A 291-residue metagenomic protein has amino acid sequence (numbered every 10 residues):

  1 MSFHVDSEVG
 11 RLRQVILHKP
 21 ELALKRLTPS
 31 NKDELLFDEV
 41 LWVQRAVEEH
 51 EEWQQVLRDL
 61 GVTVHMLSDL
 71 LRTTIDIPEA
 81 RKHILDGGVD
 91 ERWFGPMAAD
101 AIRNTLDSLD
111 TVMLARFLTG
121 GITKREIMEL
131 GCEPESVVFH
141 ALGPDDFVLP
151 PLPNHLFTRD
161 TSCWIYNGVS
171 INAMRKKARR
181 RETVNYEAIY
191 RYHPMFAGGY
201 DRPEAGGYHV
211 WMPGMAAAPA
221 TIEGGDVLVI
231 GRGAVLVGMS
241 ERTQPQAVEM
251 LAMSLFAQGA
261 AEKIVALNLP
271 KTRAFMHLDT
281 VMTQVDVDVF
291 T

Functional and structural regions predicted by a protein language model:
M1-T291: The feature marks the mature, well-folded catalytic cores of soluble enzymes
